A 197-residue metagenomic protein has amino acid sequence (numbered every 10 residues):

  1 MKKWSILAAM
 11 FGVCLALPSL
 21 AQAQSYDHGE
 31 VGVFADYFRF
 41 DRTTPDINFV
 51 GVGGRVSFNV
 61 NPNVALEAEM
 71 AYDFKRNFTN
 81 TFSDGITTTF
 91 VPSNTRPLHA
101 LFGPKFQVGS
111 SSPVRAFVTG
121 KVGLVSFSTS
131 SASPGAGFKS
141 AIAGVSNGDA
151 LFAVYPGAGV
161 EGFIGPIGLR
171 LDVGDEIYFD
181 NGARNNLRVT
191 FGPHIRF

Functional and structural regions predicted by a protein language model:
M1-Y26: Cleavable N-terminal export/targeting peptides
A23, A100, S140-I142, A158: Gram-negative and organellar
S25-R42: Short N-terminal segments immediately surrounding and downstream of signal-peptide cleavage
G32, Y37, S57-G137, F152 (+4 more regions): Gram-negative (and chloroplast) outer-membrane scaffold detector with strong preference for beta-barrel transmembrane
T43-F49, T89-R96, A141-A150, D180-N186: Replace "Gram-negative outer membrane beta-barrel proteins" with "bacterial and organellar outer membrane beta-barrel
F49-S57: Short catalytic helix/loop segments, enriched in acidic residues and glycine and frequently bearing histidine
G157-L171: Surface-exposed extracellular loop regions of Gram-negative outer-membrane beta-barrel proteins
V173-Y178: Low-complexity, intrinsically disordered Gly/Pro/Thr-rich segments
